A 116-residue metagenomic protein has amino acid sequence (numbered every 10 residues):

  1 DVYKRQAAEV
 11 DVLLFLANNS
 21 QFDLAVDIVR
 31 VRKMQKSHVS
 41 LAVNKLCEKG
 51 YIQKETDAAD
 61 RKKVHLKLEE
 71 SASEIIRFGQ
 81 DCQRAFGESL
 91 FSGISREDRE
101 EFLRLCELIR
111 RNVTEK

Functional and structural regions predicted by a protein language model:
V2-Y3: Short, small-residue-biased leader/transition segments that mark boundaries at the very start of proteins
E9-L13: Short alpha-helical "packing" element that flanks the helix-turn-helix/winged-helix DNA-binding module
N19-L24: Short capping segments at the starts of secondary-structure elements
V29: The alpha-helix within a helix-turn-helix
Q35-H38: Helix-turn-helix DNA-binding motif, specifically the short coil turn and the N-cap/start of the second
N44-L103: Charged, amphipathic alpha-helical coiled-coil/dimerization segments
R96-K116: C-terminal regulatory/oligomerization modules of transcriptional regulators
